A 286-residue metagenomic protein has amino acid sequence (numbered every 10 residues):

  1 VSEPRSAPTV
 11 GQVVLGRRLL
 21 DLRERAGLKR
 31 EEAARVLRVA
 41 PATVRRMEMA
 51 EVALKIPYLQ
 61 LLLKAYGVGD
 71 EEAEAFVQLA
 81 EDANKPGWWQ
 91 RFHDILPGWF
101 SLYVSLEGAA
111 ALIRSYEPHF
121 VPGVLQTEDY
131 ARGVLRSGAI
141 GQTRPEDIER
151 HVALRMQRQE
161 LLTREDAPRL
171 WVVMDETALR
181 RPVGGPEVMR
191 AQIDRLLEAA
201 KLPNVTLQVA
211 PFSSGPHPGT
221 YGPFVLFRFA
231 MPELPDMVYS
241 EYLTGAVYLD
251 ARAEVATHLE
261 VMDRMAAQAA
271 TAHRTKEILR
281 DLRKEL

Functional and structural regions predicted by a protein language model:
S2-R17, D21, R25, R30-R35 (+6 more regions): Interdomain hinge/linker segments and adjacent boundary elements that couple functional modules
L28, V39, V205: Short glycine/serine/threonine/alanine-rich loop segments
E31, P41-A42: Key DNA-contact positions within bacterial/archaeal DNA-binding proteins
R38, Q78, G215: Positions that flank functional sites
D166, V173, V183-L286: C-terminal regulatory/effector modules of DNA-binding transcriptional regulators
